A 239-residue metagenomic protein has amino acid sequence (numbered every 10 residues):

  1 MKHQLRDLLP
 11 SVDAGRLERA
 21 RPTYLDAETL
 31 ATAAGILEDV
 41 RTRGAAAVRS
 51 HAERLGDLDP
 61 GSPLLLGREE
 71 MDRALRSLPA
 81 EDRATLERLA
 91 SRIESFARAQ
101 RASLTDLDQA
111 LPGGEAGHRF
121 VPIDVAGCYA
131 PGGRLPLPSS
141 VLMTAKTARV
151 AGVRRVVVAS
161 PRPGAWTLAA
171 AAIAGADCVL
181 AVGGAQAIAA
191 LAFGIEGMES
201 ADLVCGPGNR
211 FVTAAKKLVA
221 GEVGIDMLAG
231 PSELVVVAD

Functional and structural regions predicted by a protein language model:
M1-D124: N-terminal Rossmann-like NAD(P)+-binding subdomain of aldehyde/semialdehyde dehydrogenases
M1-E28, S140-P163, A170-V179: N-terminal glycine-/serine-/threonine-rich phosphate-binding loop
Y24, E28-A31, G35, R43-A46 (+11 more regions): Conserved active-site and cofactor/substrate-binding residues in soluble primary-metabolism enzymes
A27, P112-A116, M143-A145, I188-F193 (+1 more regions): A generic local structural motif
A34, R49-A52, A90, E94 (+6 more regions): Predominant activation on well-ordered alpha-helical scaffold segments within soluble catalytic domains
E70-A74, A172, G230: Acidic/polar active-site rim loop that often engages polyanionic ligands
L107-A170: Conserved small-residue-rich beta-alpha loop and adjacent elements that most often cradle the phosphate/pyrophosphate
G175-D239: Conserved NAD(P)+-binding/catalytic subdomain of aldehyde/semialdehyde dehydrogenases
